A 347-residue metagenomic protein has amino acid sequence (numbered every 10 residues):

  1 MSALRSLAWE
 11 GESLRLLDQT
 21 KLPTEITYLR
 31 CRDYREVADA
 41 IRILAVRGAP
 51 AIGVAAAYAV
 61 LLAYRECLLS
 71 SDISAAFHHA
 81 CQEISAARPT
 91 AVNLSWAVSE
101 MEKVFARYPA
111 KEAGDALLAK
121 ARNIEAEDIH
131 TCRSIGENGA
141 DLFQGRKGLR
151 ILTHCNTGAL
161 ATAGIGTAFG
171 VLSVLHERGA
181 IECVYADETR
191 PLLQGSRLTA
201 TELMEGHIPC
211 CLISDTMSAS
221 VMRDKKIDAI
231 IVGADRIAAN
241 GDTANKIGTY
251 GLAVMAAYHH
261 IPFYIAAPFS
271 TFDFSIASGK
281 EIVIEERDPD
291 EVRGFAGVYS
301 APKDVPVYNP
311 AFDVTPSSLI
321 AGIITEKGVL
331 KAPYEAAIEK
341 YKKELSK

Functional and structural regions predicted by a protein language model:
R5-K111: Long amphipathic alpha-helical segments
L17, A55, A59, A97 (+4 more regions): Short beta-strand segments
L29-A45, D141-T153, G294-D304: Short, hydrophobic/aliphatic alpha-helical segments
I43-A59, L94, N156-G164, N309-I324: Conserved phosphate/anionic-ligand binding catalytic regions in large, soluble enzymes, centered on
Y64-A76, R146-G148, H176-C183, H260: Phosphate-handling active-site elements
N93-R150, A180-E182, A186-I230: Ligand-binding beta-strand-loop-alpha-helix segment within the catalytic cores of soluble metabolic enzymes
G166-E177, A253: Histidine-anchored nucleotide/phosphate-binding helix
T189-K347: Conserved phosphate- and dinucleotide-binding cores of soluble alpha/beta proteins, encompassing both enzyme active
